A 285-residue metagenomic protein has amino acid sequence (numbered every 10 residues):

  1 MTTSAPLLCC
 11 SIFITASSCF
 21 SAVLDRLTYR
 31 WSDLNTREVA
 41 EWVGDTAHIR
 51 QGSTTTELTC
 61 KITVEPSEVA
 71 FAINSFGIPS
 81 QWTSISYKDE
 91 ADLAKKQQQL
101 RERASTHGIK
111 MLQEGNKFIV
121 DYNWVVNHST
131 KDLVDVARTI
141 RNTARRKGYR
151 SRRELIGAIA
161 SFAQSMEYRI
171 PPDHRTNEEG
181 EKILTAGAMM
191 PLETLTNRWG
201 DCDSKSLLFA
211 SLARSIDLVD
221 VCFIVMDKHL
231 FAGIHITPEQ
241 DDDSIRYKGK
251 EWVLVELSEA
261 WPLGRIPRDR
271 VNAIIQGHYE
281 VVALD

Functional and structural regions predicted by a protein language model:
M1-L8: Bacterial N-terminal signal peptides that target proteins for export
C9-A16: Bacterial N-terminal signal peptides
C19-D285: A structural boundary/capping signal
